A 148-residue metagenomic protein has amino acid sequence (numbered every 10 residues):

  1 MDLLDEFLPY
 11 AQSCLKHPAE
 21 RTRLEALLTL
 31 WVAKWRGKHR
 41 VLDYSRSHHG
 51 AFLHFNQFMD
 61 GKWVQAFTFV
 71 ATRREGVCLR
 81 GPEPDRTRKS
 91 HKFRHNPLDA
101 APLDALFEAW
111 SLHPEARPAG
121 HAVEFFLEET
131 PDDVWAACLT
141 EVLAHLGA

Functional and structural regions predicted by a protein language model:
M1-F52, M59: Charge-rich, low-complexity N-terminal segments
E6-F7, A101, A109, T130: Low-complexity, intrinsically disordered/propeptide-like segments
F7, A11, L24, L103-L106 (+1 more regions): Generic structural signal of hydrophobic/aromatic residues within well-ordered alpha-helices of folded domains
H39-A122: Short, conserved beta-strand/beta-arch hydrophobic-aromatic motifs that form part of recognition grooves or interface
E108-A148: Charge-biased C-terminal accessory regions appended to nucleic-acid-, cytoskeletal NTPase
